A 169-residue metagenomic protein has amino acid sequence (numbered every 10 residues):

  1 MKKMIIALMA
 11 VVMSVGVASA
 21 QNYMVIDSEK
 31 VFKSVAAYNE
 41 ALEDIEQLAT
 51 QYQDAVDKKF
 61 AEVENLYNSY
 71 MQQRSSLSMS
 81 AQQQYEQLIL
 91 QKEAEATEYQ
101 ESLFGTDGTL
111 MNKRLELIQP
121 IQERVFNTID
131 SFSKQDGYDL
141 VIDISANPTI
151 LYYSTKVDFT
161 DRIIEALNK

Functional and structural regions predicted by a protein language model:
M1-M4: Positively charged n-region of N-terminal signal peptides that target proteins for export
I6-S14: Hydrophobic helical h-region of N-terminal Sec-dependent signal peptides in bacterial secretory/periplasmic proteins
V15-A20: Sec/Tat signal peptide C-region and signal peptidase I cleavage site
Q21-D136, L140-P148: Amphipathic alpha-helical segments
L151-Y153: Short, exposed beta-strand-loop hairpins at the edges of beta-sheets in extracellular/periplasmic proteins
